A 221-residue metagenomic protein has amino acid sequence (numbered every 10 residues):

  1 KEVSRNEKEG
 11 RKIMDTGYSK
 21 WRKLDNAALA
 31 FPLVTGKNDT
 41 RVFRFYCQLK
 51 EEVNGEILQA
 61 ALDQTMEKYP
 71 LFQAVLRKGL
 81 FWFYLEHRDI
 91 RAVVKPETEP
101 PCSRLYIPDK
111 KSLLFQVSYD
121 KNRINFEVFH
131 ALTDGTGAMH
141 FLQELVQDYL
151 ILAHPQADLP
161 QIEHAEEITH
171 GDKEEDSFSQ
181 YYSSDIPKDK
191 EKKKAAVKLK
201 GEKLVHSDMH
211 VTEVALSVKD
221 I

Functional and structural regions predicted by a protein language model:
K1-I13: Short, Lys/Arg-enriched N-terminal segments with co-localized hydrophobic residues within the first ~10-30 amino acids
G10-S179, D208-V211, A215, I221: Non-catalytic N-terminal regions of enzymes
S177-I221: Flexible, P/S/T/G-rich "lid" or insertion loops adjacent to the active sites of thioester-utilizing
